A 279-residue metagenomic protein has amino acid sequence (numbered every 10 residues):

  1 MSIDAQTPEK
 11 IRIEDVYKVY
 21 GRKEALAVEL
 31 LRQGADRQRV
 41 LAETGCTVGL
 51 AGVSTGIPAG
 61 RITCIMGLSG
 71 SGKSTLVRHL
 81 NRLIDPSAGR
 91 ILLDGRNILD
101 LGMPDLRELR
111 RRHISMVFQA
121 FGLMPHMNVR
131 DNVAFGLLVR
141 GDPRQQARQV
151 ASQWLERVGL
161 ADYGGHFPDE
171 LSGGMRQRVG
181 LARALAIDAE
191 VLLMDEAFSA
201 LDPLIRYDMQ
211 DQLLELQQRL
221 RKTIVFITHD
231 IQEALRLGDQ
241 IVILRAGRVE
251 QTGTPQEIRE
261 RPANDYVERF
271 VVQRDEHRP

Functional and structural regions predicted by a protein language model:
L30-R39, R96-N97, Q145-D162: Conserved ABC ATPase "signature" region
N81: Helix-to-loop junction immediately C-terminal to a conserved catalytic motif
M127-F135: Short coil-to-helix segment of the ABC ATPase nucleotide-binding domain corresponding to the Q-loop/switch region
F167-L171, M175: Conserved ABC ATPase signature
A186-E190: A short, proline-enriched helix->beta-strand linker immediately N-terminal to the Walker B motif in ABC-type P-loop
A246-G247: Conserved ABC ATPase "signature" C-loop
T252-G253, R261: ABC ATPase "signature
